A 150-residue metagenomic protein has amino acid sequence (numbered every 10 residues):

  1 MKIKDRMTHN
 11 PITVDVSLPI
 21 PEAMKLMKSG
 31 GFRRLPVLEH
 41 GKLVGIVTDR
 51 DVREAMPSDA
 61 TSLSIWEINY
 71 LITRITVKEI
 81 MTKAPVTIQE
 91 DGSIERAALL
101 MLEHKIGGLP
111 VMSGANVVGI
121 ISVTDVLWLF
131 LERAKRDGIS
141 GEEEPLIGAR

Functional and structural regions predicted by a protein language model:
M1-N10, T48-V86, A98-L102, S122-R150: Tandem CBS (Bateman) regulatory domains
V14-G31, L38-E39, M81, T87-K105 (+2 more regions): The conserved cystathionine-beta-synthase
M27, L35-D51, M101, L109-T124: A glycine-centered beta-loop-beta connector
K28-P36, A55-P57, S62: Short, charge-rich amphipathic segments
